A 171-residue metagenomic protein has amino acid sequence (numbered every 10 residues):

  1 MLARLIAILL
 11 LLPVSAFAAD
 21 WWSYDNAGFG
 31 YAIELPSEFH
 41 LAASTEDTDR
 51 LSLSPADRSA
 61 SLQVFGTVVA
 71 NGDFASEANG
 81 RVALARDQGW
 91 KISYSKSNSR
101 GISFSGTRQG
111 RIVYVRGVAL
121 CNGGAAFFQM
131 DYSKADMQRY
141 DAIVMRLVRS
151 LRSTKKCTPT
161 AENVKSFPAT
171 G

Functional and structural regions predicted by a protein language model:
M1-I8: Sec-dependent signal peptide recognition, specifically the positively charged N-region followed immediately by
V14-A18: Sec/Tat signal peptide C-region and signal peptidase I cleavage site
A19-D47, N163-G171: N-terminal "mature-domain start" segment
W21, F39-H40, W90-I92, L151: Short glycine-aromatic motifs
F39-H40, F128-G171: Surface-exposed amphipathic alpha-helical segments
L41-R139: Conserved polar/disulfide-associated segments of primarily extracytoplasmic proteins
